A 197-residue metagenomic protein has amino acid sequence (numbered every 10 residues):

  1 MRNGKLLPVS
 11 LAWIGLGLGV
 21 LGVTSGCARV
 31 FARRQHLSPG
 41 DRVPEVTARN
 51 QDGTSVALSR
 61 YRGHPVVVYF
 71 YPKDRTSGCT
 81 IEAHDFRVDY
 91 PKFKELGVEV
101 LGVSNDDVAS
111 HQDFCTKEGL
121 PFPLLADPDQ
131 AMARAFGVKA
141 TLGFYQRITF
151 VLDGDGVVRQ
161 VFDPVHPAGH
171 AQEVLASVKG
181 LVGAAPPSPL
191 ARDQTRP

Functional and structural regions predicted by a protein language model:
S10-G22: Bacterial N-terminal signal peptides
V20-E45, S59: N-proximal helix/coil linker or "cap" segments that precede and/or mark the start of modular domains
V43-P44, P65, Q146-I148: Short loop/turn microsegments at loop-to-beta-strand junctions
V46-V66: A short beta-strand-turn-helix
S59-T80, F86: Short active-site neighborhood of thiol/selenol oxidoreductases, capturing the structured segment around
T80-E118, P128-R134: Structural microenvironment flanking redox-active thiols in thiol-disulfide oxidoreductases
L120-F122, A140-F150: Structural micro-motif
Q146-P197: Thiol-/selenol-based redox modules, centered on thioredoxin-like and closely related oxidoreductase domains
